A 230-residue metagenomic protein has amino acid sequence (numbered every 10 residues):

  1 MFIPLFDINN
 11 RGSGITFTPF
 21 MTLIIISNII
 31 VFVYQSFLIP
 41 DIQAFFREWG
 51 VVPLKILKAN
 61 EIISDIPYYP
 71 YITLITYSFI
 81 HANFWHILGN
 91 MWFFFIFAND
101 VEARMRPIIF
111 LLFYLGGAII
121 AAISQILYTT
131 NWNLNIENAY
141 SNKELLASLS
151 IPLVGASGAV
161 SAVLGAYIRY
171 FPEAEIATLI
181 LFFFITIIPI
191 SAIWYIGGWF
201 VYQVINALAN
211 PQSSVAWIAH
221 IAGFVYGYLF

Functional and structural regions predicted by a protein language model:
M1-F230: A detector for small-residue-rich transmembrane helices and their helix-helix packing motifs
